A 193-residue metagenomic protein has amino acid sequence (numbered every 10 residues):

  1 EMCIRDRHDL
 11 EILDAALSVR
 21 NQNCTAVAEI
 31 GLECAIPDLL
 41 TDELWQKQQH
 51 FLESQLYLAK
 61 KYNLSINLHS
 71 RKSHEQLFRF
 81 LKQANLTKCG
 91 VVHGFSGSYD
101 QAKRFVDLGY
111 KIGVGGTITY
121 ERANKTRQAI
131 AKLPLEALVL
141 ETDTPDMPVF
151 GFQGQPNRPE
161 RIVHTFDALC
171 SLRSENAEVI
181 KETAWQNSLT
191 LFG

Functional and structural regions predicted by a protein language model:
M2-I4: Short, small-residue-biased leader/transition segments that mark boundaries at the very start of proteins
R7-E11, D42-E53, R71, P156-V163 (+2 more regions): Non-membrane alpha-helical structural segments and their capping/turn regions in soluble enzymes
R7-T25, N124-L135: Short amphipathic alpha-helices and their capping/turn segments at secondary-structure boundaries
R20-L44, Q55: Hydrophobic alpha-helical segments and helix pairs
E29, A59, F105, I130 (+3 more regions): Conserved, mostly hydrophobic/aromatic
L44-V139: Catalytic pocket-lining loop regions of alpha/beta-barrel enzymes, especially the amidohydrolase/enolase/GH5 lineages
L58, R161-G193: Mid-to-C-terminal alpha-helical segments outside catalytic/metal-binding sites
E136-R158: Short acidic/histidine-rich active-site segments
